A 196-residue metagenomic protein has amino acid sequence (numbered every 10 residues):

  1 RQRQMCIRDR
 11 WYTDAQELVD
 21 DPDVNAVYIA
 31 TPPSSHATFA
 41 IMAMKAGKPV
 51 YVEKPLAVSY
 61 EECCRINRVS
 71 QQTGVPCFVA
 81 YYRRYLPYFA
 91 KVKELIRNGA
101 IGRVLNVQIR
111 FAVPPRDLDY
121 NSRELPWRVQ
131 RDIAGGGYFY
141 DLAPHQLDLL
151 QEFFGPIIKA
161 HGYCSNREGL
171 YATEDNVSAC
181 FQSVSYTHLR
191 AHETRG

Functional and structural regions predicted by a protein language model:
Q2-D9, T187-G196: Conserved small/polar residues in nucleotide/adenosyl-binding loops
W11-I66: Beta-loop-alpha module in the N-terminal Rossmann-like domain of NAD(P)-dependent dehydrogenases, especially those
R65-Y82: Rossmann-fold dehydrogenase core element
R83-L170: Predominantly a Rossmann-like dinucleotide-binding segment in NAD(P)-dependent oxidoreductases
A172-N176: A short, glycine/Asx- and small/polar-enriched loop/turn that sits immediately N-terminal to a beta-strand
F181-S185: Active-site beta-strand termini and strand-to-loop segments that position acidic
